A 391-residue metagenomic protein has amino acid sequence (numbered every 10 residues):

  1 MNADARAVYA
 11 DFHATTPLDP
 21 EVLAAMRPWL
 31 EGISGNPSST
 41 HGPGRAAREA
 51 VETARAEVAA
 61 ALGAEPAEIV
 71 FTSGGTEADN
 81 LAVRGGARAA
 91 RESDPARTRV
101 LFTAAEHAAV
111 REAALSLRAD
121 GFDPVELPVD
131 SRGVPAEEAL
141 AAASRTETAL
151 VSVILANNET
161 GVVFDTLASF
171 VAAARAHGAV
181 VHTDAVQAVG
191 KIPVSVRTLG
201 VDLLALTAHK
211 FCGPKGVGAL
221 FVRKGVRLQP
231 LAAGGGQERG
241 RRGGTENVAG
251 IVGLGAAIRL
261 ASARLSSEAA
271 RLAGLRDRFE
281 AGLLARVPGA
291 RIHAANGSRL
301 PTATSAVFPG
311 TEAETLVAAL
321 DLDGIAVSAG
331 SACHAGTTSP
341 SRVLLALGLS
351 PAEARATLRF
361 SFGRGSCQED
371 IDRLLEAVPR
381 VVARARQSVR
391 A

Functional and structural regions predicted by a protein language model:
M1-A391: Pyridoxal 5′-phosphate
